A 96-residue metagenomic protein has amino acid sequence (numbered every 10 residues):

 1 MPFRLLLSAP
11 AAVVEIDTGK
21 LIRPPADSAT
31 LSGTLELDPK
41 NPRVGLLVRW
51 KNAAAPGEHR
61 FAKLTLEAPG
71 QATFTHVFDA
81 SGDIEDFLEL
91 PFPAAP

Functional and structural regions predicted by a protein language model:
M1-I16, T30, E36-P96: Beta-strand-rich recognition domains
T18-K20: Glycine-centered positions in the ABC transporter ATPase nucleotide-binding domain
I22-A29: Short beta-strand segments within Ig-like beta-sandwich modules, predominantly Fibronectin type-III
